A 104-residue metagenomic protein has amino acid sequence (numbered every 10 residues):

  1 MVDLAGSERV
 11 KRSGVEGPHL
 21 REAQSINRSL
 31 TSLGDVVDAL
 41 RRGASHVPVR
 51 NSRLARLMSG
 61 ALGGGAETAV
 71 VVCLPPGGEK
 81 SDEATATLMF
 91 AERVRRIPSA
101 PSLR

Functional and structural regions predicted by a protein language model:
M1-R104: Conserved C-terminal subdomain of P-loop nucleotide-binding cores
